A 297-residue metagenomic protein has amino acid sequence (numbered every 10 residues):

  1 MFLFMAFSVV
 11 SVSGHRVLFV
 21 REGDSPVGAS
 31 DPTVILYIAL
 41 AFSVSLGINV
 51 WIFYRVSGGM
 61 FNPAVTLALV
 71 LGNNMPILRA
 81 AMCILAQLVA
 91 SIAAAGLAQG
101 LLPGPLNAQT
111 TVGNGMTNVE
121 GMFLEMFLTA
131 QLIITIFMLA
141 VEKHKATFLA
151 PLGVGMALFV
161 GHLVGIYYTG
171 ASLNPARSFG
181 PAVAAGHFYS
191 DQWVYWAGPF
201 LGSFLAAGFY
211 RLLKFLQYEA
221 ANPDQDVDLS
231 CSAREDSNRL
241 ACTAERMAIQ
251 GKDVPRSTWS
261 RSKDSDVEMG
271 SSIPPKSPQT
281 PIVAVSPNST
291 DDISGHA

Functional and structural regions predicted by a protein language model:
M1-A297: Membrane-interface helix-loop junctions and terminal tails of multi-pass membrane proteins
